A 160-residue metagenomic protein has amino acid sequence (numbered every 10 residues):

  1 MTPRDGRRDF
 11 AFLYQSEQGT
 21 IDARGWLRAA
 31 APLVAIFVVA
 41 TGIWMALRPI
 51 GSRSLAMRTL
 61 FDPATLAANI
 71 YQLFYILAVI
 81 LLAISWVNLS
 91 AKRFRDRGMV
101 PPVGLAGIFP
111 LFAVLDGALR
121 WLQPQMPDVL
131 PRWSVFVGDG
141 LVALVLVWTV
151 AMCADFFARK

Functional and structural regions predicted by a protein language model:
M1-K92, G98-D116: Short, small/hydrophobic-residue-rich motifs at membrane-helix boundaries and re-entrant hairpins of integral membrane
V100-P101, D128-R132, K160: Alpha-helix initiation/capping motif
A118-P127: Juxtamembrane "helix-exit" motif on the non-cytosolic side of transmembrane helices
V129-V142: Individual transmembrane alpha-helices with interfacial aromatic-anchor signatures
A143-K160: Membrane-water interface at the C-terminal end of transmembrane alpha helices
